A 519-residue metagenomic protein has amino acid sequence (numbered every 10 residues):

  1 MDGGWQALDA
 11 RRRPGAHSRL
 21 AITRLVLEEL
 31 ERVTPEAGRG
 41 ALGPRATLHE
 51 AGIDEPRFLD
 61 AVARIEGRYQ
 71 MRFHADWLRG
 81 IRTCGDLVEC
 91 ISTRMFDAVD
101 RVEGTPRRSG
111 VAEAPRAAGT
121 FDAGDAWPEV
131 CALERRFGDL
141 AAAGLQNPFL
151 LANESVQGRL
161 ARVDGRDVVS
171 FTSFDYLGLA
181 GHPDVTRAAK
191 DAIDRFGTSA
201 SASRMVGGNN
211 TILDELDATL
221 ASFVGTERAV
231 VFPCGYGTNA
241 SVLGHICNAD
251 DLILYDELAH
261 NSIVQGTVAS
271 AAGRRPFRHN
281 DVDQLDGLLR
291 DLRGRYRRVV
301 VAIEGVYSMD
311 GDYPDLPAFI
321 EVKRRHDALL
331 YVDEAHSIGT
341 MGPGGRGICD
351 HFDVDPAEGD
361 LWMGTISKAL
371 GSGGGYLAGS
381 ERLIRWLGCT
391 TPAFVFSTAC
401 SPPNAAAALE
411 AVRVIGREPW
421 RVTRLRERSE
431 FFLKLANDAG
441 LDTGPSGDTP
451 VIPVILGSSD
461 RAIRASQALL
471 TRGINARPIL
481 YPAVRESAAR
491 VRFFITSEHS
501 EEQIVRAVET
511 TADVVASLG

Functional and structural regions predicted by a protein language model:
M1-S109: Phosphopantetheine-dependent thiolation modules in NRPS/PKS and related acyl-activating systems
T83, A141, T172-Y176, R413 (+2 more regions): Conserved PLP-binding active-site segment of the aspartate aminotransferase-like
F149, T423-F432, N437-R472, A488 (+1 more regions): Conserved PLP-binding catalytic core of the aspartate aminotransferase-like
P183, K190-D191, R195, A218 (+3 more regions): PLP-dependent enzyme catalytic core of the Aspartate aminotransferase-like
R187, D191-G235: Conserved N-terminal alpha-helix of the aminotransferase class I/II PLP-enzyme fold
V242-N261: Conserved PLP-anchoring active-site segment centered on the Schiff-base-forming lysine
R275, H279-V332: Active-site phosphate-binding strand-loop segment of PLP-dependent enzymes
H326-L329, H336, M341-D448, D460: Active-site C-terminal subdomain of aminotransferase-like
